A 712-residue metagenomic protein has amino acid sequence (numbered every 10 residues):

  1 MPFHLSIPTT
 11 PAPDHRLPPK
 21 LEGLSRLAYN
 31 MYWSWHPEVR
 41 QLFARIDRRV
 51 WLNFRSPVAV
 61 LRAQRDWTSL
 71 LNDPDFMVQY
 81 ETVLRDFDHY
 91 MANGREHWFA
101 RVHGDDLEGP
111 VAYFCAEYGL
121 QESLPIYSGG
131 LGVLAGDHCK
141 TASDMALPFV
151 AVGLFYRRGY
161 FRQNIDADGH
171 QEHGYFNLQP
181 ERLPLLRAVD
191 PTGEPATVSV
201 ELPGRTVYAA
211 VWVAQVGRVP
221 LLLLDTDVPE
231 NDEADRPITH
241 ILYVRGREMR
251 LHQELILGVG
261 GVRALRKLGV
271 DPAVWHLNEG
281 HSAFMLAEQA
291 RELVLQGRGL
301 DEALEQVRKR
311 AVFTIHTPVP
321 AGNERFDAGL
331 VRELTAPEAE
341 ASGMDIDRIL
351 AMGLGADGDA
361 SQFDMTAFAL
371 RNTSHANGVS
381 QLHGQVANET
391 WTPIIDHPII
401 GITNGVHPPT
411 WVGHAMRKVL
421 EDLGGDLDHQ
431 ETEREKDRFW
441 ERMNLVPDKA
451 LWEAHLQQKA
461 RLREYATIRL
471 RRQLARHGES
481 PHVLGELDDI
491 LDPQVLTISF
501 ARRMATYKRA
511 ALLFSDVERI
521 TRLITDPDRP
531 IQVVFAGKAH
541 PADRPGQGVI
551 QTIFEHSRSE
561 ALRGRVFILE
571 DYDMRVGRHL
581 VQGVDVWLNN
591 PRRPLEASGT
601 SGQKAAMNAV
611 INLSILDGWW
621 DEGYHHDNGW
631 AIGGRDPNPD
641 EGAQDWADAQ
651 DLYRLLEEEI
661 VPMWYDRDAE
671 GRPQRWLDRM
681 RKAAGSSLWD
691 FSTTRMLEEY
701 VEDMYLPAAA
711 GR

Functional and structural regions predicted by a protein language model:
M1-R712: Catalytic cores of carbohydrate-active enzymes across secretory and cytosolic contexts
